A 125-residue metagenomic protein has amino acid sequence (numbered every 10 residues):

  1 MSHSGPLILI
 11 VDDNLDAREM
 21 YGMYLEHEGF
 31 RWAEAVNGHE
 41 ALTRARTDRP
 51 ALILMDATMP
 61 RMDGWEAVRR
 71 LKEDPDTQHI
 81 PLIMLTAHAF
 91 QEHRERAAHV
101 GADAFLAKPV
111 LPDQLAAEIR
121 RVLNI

Functional and structural regions predicted by a protein language model:
E19-H27: Charged docking surfaces used in two-component/phosphorelay signaling
G29-V36, R44: Short hydrophobic/Thr-rich beta-strand motif most characteristic of the beta2 strand and flanking loop of CheY-like
D48-L54: Active-site beta3 strand of CheY-like receiver
M59: Receiver (REC) domain active-site loop signature in two-component systems and cognate sites in sensor histidine kinases
V110-I119: C-terminal output helix
